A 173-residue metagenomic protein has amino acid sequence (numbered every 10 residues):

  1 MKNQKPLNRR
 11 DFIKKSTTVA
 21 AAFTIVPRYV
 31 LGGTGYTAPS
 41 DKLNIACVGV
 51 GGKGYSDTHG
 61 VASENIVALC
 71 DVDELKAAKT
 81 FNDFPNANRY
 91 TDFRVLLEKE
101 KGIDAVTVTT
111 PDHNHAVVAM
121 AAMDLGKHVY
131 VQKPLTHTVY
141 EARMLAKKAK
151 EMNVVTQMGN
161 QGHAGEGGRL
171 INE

Functional and structural regions predicted by a protein language model:
K2-A20: N-terminal secretory signal peptides and thylakoid transit peptides that target proteins across membranes
S16-F84, G162: N-terminal Rossmann-like dinucleotide-binding module
S56-V61, K79-N82, V117-A121, E141-A142 (+1 more regions): Short, solvent-exposed loop/turn and secondary-structure capping segments
N88-D92: Conserved SAM-binding strand-loop segment of SAM-dependent methyltransferases
V95-K101: Short amphipathic alpha-helix with an adjacent loop that forms part of the alpha/beta core around
A105-T107: N-terminal Rossmann-like NAD(P) cofactor-binding module of classical short-chain dehydrogenase/reductase
P111, A116-A164: Beta-strand-loop-alpha-helix segment that lines the small-molecule cofactor/substrate pocket of alpha/beta enzymes
G165-E173: Oxidoreductase and adenylate-handling cofactor-binding alpha/beta cores
